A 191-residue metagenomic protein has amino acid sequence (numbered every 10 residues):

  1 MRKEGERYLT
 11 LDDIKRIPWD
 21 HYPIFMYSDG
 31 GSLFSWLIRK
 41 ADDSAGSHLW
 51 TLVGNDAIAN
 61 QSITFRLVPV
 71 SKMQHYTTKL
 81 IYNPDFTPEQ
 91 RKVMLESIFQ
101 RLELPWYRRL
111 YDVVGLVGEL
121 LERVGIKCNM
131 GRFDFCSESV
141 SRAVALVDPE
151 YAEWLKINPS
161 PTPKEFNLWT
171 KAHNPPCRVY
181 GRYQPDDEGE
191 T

Functional and structural regions predicted by a protein language model:
R2-H48, W169, G181-T191: Donor-binding and catalytic core of enzymes assembling or modifying cell-surface/extracellular glycoconjugates
R7, T87-R91, P159: Intrinsic-disorder-associated interaction segments
P23-P88, R123-C128: Glycine-rich catalytic cores of cysteine/serine-nucleophile enzymes that process amide/ester linkages in cell-envelope
D43, T87-R91, F133, S137: Solvent-exposed, acidic/flexible segments
D85-L120: A structural motif
E119-T191: Activation targets extended, charge/polar-rich intrinsically disordered C-terminal tails
